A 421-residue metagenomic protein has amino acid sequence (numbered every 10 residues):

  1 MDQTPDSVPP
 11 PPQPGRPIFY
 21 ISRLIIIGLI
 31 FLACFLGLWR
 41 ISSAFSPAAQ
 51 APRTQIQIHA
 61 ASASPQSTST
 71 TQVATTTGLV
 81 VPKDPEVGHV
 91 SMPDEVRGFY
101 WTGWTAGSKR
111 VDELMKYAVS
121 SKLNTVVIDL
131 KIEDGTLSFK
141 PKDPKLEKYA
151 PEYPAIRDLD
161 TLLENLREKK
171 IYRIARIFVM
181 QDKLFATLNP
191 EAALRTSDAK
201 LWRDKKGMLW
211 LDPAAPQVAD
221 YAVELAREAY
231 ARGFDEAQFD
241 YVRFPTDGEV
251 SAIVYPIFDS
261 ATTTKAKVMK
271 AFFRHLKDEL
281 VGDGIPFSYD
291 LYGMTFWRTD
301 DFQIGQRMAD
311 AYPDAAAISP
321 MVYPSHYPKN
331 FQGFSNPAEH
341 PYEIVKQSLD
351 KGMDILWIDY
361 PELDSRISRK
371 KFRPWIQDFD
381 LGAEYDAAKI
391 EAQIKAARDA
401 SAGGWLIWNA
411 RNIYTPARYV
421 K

Functional and structural regions predicted by a protein language model:
M1-L24, G28: N-terminal Lys/Arg-rich, disordered targeting/topogenic segments
A44-V90: N-terminal, intrinsically disordered, polar/charged segments of Gram-positive cell-envelope systems that serve as
V87-T102, A106, M180-E228: Active-site-adjacent "subsite" loops/lids of carbohydrate-active enzymes
R110-T136, Y230-A237, P313-S319, A397-W405: Catalytic domains of carbohydrate-active enzymes, especially glycoside hydrolases
S121-I156, T246-I253, Y419: Aromatic-lined carbohydrate-binding/catalytic grooves of carbohydrate-active enzymes
T125-V127, D158-R203, E236-D240: Glycine-rich, aromatic-flanked loop segments that form ligand/cofactor-binding clefts across common enzyme folds
K183, L188-E191, R232, E236-T264: Active-site-proximal loop/short-helix segments that contain or immediately flank catalytic acid/base residue(s)
G248, D259-L291, T299-D378, A417: Glycoside hydrolase catalytic-domain groove-lining segments
